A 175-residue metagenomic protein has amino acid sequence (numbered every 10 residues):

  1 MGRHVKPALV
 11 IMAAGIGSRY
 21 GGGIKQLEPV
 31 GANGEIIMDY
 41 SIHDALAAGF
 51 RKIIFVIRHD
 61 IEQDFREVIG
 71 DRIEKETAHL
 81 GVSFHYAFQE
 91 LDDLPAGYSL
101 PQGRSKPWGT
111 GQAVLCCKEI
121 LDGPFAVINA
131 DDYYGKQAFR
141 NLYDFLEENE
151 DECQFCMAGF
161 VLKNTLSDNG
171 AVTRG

Functional and structural regions predicted by a protein language model:
G2-E74, G123: N-terminal glycine-rich phosphate-binding loop and ensuing alpha1 helix
M12-A13, H85-A87, V127-N129, M157-V161: Short beta-strand segments
G17, Y133-G135: A short, conserved beta-strand element in the Rossmann-like catalytic core that flanks the donor/metal-binding loop
I24-V30, L100-R104, V172: Short glycine-enriched, charge-decorated loop/helix-capping segments at active-site entrances that position
D64-E76, A138-E148: Short, electropositive alpha-helical surface patch
E74-G123: Short phosphate-binding loop-to-helix
D122-Y133: Short beta-strand-to-loop acidic/aromatic patch adjacent to the donor-nucleotide binding site
K136-G175: Conserved core of the sugar-phosphate nucleotidyltransferase
